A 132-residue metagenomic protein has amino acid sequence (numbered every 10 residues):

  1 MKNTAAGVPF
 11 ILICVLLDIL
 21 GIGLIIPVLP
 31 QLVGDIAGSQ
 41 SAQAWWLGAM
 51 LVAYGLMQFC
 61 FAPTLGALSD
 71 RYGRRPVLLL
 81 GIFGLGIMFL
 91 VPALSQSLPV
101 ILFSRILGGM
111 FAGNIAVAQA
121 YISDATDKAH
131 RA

Functional and structural regions predicted by a protein language model:
N3-D35, I106: Pair of pore-lining "gating" transmembrane helices in MFS-fold secondary transporters
T4-V8, V91-S104: Helix-loop junctions at membrane interfaces in 12-TM secondary transporters
C14, M50, L78-M88, S104 (+1 more regions): Residue-level signature of the transmembrane alpha-helical cores of Major Facilitator Superfamily-type secondary
G23, L51-P63, G113: Residue-level signature of mid-helix packing/kink "hotspots" within the transmembrane helices of 12-pass Major
P30-F59: Extracellular/periplasmic helix-loop-helix junction of adjacent transmembrane segments in MFS-like secondary
L32-A37, R71, Y121-T126: Helix-to-coil boundary motifs at intracellular loop junctions of multi-pass secondary transporters
F59-P99: Conserved MFS/SLC helix-loop-helix module at the cytosolic interface between two early adjacent transmembrane helices
F103-A132: Cytoplasmic helix-loop-helix junction between adjacent transmembrane helices in 12-TM secondary transporters
